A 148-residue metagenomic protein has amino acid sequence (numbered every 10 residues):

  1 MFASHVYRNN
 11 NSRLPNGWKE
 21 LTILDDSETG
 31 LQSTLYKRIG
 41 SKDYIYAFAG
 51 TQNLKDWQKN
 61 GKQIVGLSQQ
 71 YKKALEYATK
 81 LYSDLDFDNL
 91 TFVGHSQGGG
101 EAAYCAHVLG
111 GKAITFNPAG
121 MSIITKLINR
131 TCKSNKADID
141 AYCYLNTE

Functional and structural regions predicted by a protein language model:
M1-S4, A141-C143: N-terminal non-globular leader segments, chiefly Sec-dependent signal peptides
S4-V93, K112, A119-N129: A conserved cap/lid and substrate-binding interface adjacent to the catalytic center of lipid-processing enzymes
V93-G98, A102: Gly/Ala-rich beta-loop-alpha elbow adjacent to hydrolase catalytic centers
A102-A103, T125: Short glycine-/acidic-enriched loop or helix-start segments at secondary-structure transitions that form or flank
C105-A106, R130: Mature extracellular/periplasmic domains of secretome proteins
H107-G111: Conserved hydrolase catalytic core segment
K112-E148: The feature captures the conserved acid-bearing segment of alpha/beta-hydrolase catalytic domains
